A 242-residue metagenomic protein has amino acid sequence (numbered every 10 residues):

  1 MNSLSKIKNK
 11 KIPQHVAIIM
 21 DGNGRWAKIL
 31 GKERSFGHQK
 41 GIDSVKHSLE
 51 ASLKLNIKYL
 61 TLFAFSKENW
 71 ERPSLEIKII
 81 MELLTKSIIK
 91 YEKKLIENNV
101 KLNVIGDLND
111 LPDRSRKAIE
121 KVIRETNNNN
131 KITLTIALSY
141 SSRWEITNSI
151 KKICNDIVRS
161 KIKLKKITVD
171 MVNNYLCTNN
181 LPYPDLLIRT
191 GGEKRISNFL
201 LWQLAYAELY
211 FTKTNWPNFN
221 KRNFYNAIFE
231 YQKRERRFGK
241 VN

Functional and structural regions predicted by a protein language model:
M1-N242: Flexible, compositionally biased loop and terminal segments
